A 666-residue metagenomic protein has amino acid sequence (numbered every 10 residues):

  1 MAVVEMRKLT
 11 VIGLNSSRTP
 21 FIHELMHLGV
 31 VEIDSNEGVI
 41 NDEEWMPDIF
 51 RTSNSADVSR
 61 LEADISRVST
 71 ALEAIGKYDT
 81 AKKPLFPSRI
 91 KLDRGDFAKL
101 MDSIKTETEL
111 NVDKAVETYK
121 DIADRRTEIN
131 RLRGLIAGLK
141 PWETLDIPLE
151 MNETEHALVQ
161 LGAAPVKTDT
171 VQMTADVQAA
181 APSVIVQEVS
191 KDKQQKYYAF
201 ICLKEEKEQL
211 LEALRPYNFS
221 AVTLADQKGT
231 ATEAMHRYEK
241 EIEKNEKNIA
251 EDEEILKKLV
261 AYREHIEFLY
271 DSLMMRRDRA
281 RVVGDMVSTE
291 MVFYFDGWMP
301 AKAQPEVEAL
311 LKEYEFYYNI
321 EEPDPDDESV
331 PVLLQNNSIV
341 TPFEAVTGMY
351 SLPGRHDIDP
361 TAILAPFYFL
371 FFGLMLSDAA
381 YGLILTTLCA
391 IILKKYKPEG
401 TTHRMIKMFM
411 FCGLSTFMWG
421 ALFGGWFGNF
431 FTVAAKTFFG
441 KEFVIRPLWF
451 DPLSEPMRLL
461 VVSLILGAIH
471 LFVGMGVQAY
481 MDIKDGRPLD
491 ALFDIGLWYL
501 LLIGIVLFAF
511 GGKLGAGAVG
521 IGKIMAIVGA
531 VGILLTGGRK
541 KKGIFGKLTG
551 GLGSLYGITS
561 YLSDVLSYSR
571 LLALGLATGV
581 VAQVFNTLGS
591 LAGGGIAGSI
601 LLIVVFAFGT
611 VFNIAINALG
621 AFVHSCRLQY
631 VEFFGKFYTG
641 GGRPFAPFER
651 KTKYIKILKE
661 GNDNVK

Functional and structural regions predicted by a protein language model:
M1-L364, I392, E399-T402, I406: Long, charged N-terminal accessory/stalk domains
A2-R7, T19-I22, M26-I33, P305-K666: Conserved, carboxylate-rich catalytic/transport cores that coordinate ions
